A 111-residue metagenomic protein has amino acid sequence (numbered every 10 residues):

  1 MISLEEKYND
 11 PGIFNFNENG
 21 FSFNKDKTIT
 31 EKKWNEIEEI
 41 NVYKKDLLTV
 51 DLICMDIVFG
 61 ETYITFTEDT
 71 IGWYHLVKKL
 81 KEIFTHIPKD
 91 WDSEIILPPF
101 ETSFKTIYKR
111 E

Functional and structural regions predicted by a protein language model:
I2-T30: Conserved beta-hairpin
N15-F21, N35, F59-T62: Short, solvent-exposed coil/turn segments at beta-strand boundaries
T28-E38: Short coil-to-beta-strand transition motifs
E39-E111: Acidic, Ser/Thr- and proline-rich intrinsically disordered linker/docking segments of eukaryotic scaffolds
